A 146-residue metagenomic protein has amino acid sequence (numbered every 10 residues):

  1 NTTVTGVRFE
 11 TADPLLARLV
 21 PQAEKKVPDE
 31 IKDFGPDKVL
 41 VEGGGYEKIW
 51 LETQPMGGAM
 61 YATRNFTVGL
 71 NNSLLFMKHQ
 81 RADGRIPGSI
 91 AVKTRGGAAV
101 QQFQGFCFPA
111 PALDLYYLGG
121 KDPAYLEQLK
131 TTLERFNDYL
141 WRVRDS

Functional and structural regions predicted by a protein language model:
N1-I49, L70-N71, L75: Low-complexity, Ser/Thr/Pro/Gly-enriched N-terminal "stalk/linker" regions
E47-S146: Aromatic-rich carbohydrate-recognition surfaces in CAZymes
